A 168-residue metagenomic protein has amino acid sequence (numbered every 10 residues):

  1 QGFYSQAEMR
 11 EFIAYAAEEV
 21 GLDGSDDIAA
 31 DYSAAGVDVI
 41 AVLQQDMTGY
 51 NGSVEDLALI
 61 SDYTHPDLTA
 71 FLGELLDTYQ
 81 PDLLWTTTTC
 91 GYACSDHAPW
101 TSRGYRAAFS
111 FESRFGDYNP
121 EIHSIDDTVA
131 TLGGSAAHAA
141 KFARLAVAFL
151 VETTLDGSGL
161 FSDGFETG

Functional and structural regions predicted by a protein language model:
Q1-D67, F71: Acidic/histidine-rich catalytic neighborhood of metal-dependent amide-processing enzymes
M9, A107, S162: A residue-level signal for beta-strand positions that form part of recognition/binding surfaces within mature
F12-Y15, W100, F165: Aromatic-residue hotspot detector
D27, E121, G164: Conserved beta-strand positions that form and line the central face of beta-propeller blades
M47, E112, T167: Active-site donor-binding loop signature of nucleotide-sugar glycosyltransferases
S53-G157: Active-site-adjacent substrate-binding region of metalloamidase/peptidase-like peptide-processing proteins
S158-G168: Extracellular carbohydrate-recognition regions
